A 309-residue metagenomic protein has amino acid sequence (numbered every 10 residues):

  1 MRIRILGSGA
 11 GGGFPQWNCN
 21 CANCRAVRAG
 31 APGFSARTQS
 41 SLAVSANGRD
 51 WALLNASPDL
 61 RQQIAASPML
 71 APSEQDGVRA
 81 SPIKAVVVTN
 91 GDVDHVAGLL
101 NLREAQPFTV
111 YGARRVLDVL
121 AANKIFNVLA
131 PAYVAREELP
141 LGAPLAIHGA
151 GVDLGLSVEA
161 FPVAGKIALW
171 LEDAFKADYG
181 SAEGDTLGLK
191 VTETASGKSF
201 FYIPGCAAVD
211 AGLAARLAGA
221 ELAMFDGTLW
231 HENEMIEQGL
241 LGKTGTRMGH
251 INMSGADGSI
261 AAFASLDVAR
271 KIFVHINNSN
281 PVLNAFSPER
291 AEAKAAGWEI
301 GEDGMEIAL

Functional and structural regions predicted by a protein language model:
M1-M69, L139-R216, G304-L309: Core dinuclear metal-dependent hydrolase active-site scaffold
R2, P107-T109, A135, S157 (+3 more regions): Residues at the starts of beta-strands that form the adenosine-phosphate
P15, Q63-A65, A97-L99, A121-A122 (+4 more regions): Short glycine-/acidic-enriched loop or helix-start segments at secondary-structure transitions that form or flank
R49-G112: Active-site metal-binding motif and surrounding structural segment of the metallo-beta-lactamase
S81, G91, A132, L154-L156 (+3 more regions): Structured loop/turn residues at beta-strand edges in well-structured enzyme cores
F108-L117, M224-D226, V274: Short internal beta-strands
V119-V128: Non-globular, low-confidence helical/coil segments that flank catalytic cores
G184-T186, T194-F201, C206-G304: Cap/insert and terminal regions of metallo-dependent hydrolase folds
